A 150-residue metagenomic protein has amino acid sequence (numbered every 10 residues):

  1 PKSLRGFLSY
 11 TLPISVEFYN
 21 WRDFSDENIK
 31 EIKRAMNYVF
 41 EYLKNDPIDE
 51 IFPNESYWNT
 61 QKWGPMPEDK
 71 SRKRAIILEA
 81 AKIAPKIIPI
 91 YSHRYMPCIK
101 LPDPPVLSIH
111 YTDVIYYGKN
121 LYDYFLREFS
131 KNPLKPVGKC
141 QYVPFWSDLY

Functional and structural regions predicted by a protein language model:
P1-A80, I88, S92: A surface-exposed partner-binding patch
I14, H93-M96, D113-I115: Short loop/turn segments at secondary-structure transitions that flank enzyme active sites
A84-I87, S92-R94, P104-V106: Extracellular structured ligand-interaction cores
L101-Y150: Glycine-rich, aromatic-bearing surface loops/beta-hairpins
